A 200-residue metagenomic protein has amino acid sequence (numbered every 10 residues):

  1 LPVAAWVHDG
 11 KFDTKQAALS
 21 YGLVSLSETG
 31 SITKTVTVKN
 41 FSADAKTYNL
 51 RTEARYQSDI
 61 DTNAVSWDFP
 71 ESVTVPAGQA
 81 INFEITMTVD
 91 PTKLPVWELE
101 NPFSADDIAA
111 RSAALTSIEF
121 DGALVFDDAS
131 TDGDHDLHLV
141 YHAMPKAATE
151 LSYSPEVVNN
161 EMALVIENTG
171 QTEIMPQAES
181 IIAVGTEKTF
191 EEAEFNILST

Functional and structural regions predicted by a protein language model:
P2-A43, P70-V75, S104-R111, L151-K188: Beta-sheet-dominated interaction scaffolds and their linkers
S31, A45, A80, S117-D121: Extracellular Ig-like/FN3 beta-sandwich strand-entry sites
S31-T35, A80-E84, D136-H138, E192: Intrinsic-disorder/low-complexity, polar/charged segments enriched in Ser/Thr/Lys/Arg/Asp/Glu/Gln
V38, D90-E150: Terminal connector regions
V38-A45, A129, L198: Short solvent-exposed strand-capping/beta-turn motif centered on an Asx-Ser/Thr pair
F41-T62, M144: Short acidic, flexible loop segments centered on an aromatic residue
N63-R111: Intrinsically disordered, low-complexity Pro/Gly/Ser/Thr-rich segments with frequent PxxP/GP/PP motifs and embedded
K188-T200: Short, intrinsically disordered, charge-balanced linker/junction segments flanking boundaries in proteins
